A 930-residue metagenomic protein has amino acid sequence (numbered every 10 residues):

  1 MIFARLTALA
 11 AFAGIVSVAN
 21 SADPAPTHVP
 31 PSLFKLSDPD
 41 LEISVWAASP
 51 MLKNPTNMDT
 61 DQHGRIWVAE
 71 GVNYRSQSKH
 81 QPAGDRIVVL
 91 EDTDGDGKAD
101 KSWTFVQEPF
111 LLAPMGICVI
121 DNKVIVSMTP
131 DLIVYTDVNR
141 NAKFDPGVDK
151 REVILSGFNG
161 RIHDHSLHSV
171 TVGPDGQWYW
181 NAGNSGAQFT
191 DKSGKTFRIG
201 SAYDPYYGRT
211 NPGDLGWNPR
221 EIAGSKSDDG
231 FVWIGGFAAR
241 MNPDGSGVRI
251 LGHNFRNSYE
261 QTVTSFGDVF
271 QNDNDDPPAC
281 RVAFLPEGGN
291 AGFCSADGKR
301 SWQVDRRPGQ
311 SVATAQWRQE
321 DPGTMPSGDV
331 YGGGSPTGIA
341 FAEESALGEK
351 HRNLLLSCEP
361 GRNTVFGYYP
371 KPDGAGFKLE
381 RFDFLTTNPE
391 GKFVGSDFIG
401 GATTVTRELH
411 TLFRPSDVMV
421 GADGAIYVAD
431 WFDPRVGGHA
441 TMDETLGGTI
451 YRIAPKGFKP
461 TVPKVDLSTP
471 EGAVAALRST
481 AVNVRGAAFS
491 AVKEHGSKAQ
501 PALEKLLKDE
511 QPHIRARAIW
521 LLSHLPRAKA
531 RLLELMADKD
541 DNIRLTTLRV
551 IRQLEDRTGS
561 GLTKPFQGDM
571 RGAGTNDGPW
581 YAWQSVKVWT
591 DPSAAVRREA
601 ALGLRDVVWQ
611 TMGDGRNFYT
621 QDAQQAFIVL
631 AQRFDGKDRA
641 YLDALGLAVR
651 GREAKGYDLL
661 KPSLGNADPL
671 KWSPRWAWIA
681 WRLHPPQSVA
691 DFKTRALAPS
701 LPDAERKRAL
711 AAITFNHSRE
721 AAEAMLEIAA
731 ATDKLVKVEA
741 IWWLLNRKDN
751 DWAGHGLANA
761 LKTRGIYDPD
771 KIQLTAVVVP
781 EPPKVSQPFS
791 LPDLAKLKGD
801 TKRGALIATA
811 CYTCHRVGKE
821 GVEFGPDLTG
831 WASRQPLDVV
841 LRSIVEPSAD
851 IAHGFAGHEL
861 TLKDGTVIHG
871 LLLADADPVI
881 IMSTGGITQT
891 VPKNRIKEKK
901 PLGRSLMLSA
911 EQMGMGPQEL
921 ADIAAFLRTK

Functional and structural regions predicted by a protein language model:
M1-I2: N-terminal secretory signal peptides that target proteins for export/translocation
T7-S17: Bacterial N-terminal signal peptides
S21-G472, A487, A491-E494, G818-G821 (+3 more regions): Beta-propeller domains with acidic blade repeats across secreted/periplasmic ectodomains and cytosolic WD/CNH propellers
D137, W609, Q632, R650 (+6 more regions): Sec-exported extracytoplasmic/periplasmic mature domains
F366-Y368, R485, D875-I881: Beta-strand-rich binding/interaction modules
A425, T449, L521, A805-K819 (+7 more regions): C-type cytochrome heme c attachment motif
F432, I741-L744, G865-V867, L872-R904: C-terminal structured "cap/appendage" subdomains that terminate the fold
L446, I453-I807, F824, W831 (+1 more regions): Long, ordered, helix-rich scaffold segments
